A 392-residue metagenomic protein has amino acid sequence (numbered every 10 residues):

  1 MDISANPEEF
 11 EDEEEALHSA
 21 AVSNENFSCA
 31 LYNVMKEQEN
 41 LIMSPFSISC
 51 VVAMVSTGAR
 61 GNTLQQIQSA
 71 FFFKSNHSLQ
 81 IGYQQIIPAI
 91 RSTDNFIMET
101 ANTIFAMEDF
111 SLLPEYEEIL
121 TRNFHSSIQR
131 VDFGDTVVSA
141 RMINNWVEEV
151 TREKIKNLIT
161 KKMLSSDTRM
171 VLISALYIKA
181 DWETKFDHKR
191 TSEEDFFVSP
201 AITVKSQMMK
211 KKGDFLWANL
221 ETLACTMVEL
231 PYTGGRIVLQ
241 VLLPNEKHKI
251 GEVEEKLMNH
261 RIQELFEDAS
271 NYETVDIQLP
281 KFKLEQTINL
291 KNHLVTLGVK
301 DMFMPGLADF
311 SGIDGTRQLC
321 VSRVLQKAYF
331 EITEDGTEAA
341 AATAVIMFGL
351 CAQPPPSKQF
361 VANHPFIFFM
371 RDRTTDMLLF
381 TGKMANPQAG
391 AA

Functional and structural regions predicted by a protein language model:
M1-G134, N145, M384, Q388-G390: Detector for small/aliphatic-rich hydrophobic stretches
S28, A224-M227, K327, N363-I367: Short glycine-rich loop/turn motifs
Q38, H77-V253, Q263-S357: Non-catalytic, conformational "gating/processing" segments within enzyme and secreted inhibitor domains
A53, L239-V241, F369, F380: Structural recognition of the beta-strand scaffold that forms the well-ordered cores of secreted hydrolase catalytic
T63-I67, K249-G251, Q286-I288, L378-F380 (+1 more regions): Extracytoplasmic/secreted cell-surface and envelope-processing proteins
M258-R261: Catalytic and substrate-binding regions of extracellular carbohydrate-active enzymes, especially polysaccharide lyases
A328, E334-A392: C-terminal soluble interaction/assembly domains
